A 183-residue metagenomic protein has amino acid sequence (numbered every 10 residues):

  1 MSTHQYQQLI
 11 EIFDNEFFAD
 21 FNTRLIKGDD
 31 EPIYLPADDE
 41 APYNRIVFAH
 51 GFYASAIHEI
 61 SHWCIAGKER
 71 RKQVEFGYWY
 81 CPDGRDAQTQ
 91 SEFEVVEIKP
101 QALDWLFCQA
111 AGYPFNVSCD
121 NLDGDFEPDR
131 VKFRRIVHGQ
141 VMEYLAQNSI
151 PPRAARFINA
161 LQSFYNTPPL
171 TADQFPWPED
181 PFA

Functional and structural regions predicted by a protein language model:
M1-E40, Q90-V95: Auxiliary, metal-adjacent structural segments of Zn-dependent hydrolase domains
S2-H4, D39-S55: Short pre-active-site segment immediately N-terminal to the catalytic Zn-binding motif
A54-G67: Active-site recognition of the HExxH zinc-binding catalytic motif
H62, W105-C108, H138: Amphipathic alpha-helical core segments of compact helical bundles
I65-I98, V117-E127: Post-HEXXH active-site segment of zinc metalloproteases
E94-Q109: An active-site-proximal "capping" alpha-helix that borders the catalytic cofactor pocket
F107-N121: Short helix/loop segments within enzyme catalytic domains that coordinate or immediately flank catalytic cofactors
C119-A183: Pan-zinc metallopeptidase signature
